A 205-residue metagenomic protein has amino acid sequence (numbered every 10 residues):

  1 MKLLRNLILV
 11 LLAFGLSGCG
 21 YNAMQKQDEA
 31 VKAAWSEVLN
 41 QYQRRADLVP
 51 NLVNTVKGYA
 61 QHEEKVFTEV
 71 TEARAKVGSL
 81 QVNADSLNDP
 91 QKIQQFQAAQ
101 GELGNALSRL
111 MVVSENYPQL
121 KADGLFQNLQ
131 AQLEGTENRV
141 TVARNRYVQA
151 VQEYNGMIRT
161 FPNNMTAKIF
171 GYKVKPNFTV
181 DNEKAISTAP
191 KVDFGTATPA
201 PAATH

Functional and structural regions predicted by a protein language model:
K2-H205: A helix-centric hydrophobic-segment signal that preferentially recognizes long, alpha-helical stretches used
